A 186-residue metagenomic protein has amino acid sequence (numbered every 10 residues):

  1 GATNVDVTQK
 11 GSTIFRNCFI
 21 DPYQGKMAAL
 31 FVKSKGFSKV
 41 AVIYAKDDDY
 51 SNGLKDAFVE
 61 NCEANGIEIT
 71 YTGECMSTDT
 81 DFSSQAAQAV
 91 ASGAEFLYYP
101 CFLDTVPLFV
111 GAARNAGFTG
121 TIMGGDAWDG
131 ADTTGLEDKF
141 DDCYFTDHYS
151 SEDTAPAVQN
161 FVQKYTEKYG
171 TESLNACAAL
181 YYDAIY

Functional and structural regions predicted by a protein language model:
G1, K39-Y44, G93-L103, F109 (+2 more regions): Periplasmic-binding protein-like
G1-G11, N17, C75-S83, L103-P107 (+1 more regions): Beta-alpha junction/loop-to-helix N-cap segments that form part of ligand/metal-binding clefts
K10-I14, K35-V40, A64-T70, S92-F96 (+3 more regions): Loop/turn elements at helix/coil->beta-strand transitions in domains of secreted/extracellular proteins
T13-S77, F96: An alpha-beta-alpha
N17-K39, N52-L54, D81-S83, V106-P107 (+3 more regions): Hydrophobic alpha-helical segments within soluble ligand-binding/sensing domains
K33, V59, E63, V110-G117 (+1 more regions): Surface-exposed amphipathic alpha-helices with a cationic face
D81-A116, A184: Hydrophobic alpha-helical
A113-Y182: Extracellular/periplasmic periplasmic-binding protein-like sensory domains
